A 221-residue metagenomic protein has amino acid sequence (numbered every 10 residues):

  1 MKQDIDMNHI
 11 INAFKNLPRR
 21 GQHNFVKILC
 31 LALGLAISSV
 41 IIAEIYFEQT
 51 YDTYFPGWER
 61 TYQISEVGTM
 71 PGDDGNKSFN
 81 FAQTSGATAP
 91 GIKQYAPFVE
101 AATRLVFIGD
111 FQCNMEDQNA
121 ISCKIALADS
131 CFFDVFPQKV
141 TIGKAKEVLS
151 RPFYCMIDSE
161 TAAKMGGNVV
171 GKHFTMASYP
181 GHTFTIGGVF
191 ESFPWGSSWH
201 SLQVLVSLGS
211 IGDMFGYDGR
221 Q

Functional and structural regions predicted by a protein language model:
D6-R20: A short amphipathic helical element positioned immediately N-terminal to and/or at the very start of a transmembrane
P18-Q49, E59: Short, strongly hydrophobic transmembrane alpha-helices
C30, Q63-E66, T103-R104, M156-D158 (+2 more regions): Short beta-strand segments
I41-C113, D218-Q221: Membrane-proximal extracellular/periplasmic loop immediately following the first transmembrane helix
V67-F81, T103-C131, P137-Y154, P194 (+1 more regions): Short acidic/polar micro-motifs at solvent-exposed secondary-structure junctions
D129-I142, F153-Q221: Mid-to-C-terminal secondary-structure elements that act as membrane-proximal/extracytoplasmic interface segments
